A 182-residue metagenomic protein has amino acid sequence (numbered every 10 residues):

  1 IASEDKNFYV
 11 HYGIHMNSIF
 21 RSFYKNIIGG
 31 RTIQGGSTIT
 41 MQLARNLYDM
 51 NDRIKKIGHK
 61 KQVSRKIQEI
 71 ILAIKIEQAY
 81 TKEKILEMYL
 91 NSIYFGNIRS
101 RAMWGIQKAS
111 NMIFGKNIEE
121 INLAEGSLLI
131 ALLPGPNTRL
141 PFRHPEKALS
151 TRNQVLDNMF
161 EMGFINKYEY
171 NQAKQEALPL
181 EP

Functional and structural regions predicted by a protein language model:
I1-N166: Peptidoglycan glycan-strand catalytic modules in the bacterial/periplasmic cell-wall system
N166-P182: Non-catalytic structural connector segments
